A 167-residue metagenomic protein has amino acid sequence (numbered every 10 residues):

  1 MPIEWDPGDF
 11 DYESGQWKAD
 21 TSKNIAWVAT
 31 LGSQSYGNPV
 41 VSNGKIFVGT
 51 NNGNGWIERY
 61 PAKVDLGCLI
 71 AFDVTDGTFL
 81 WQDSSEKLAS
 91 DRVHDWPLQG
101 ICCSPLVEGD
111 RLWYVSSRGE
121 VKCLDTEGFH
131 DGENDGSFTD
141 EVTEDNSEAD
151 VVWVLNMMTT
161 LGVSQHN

Functional and structural regions predicted by a protein language model:
M1-N167: Noncatalytic, solvent-exposed loop/strand surfaces of beta-propeller-type extracellular/periplasmic domains
